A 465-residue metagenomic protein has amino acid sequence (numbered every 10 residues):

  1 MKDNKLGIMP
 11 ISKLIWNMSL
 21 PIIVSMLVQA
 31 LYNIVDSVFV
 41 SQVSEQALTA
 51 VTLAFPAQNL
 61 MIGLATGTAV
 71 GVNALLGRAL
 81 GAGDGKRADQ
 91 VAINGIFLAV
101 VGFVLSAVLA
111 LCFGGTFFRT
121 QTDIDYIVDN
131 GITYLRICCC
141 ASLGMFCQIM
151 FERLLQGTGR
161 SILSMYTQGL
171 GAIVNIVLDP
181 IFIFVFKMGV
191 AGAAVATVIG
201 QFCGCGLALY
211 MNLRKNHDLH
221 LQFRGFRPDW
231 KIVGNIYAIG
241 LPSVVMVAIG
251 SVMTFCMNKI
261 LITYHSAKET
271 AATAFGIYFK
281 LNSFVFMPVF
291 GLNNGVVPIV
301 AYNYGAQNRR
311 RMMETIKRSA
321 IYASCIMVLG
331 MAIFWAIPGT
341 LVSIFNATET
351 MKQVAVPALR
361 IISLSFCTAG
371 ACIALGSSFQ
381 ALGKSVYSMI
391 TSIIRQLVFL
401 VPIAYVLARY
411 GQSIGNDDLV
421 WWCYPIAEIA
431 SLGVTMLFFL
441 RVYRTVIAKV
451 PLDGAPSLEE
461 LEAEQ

Functional and structural regions predicted by a protein language model:
M1-S19, L76-L143, V185-L241, V300-S365 (+1 more regions): Short alpha-helical transmembrane segments in multi-pass integral membrane proteins
I8, S12-L31, V35, A57-L64 (+6 more regions): Residue-level signal for short hydrophobic patches within transmembrane helices of multi-pass membrane transporters
N17-D36, I137, G171, G200-G204 (+3 more regions): Transmembrane helical elements of multi-pass membrane transporters/channels
L27, L31-T49, F118-D125, I181-M188 (+5 more regions): Helix-terminus/linker motif at the lipid-water interface of multi-pass membrane proteins
V40-N59, Y126-N130, V190-A191, I232-I239 (+4 more regions): Interfacial/gating helices of multi-pass transporter permease domains
L48-V108, M145-S164, A274-P338, A369-T391 (+1 more regions): Small-residue-rich hydrophobic transmembrane alpha-helices
L60-G63, A107, N175-P180, C205-L209 (+4 more regions): Hydrophobic transmembrane alpha-helices of multi-pass small-molecule transporters
A69, I137-Q156, S164-A172, A193-A208 (+4 more regions): Short runs within selected transmembrane alpha-helices of multi-pass transporters and secretion channels
